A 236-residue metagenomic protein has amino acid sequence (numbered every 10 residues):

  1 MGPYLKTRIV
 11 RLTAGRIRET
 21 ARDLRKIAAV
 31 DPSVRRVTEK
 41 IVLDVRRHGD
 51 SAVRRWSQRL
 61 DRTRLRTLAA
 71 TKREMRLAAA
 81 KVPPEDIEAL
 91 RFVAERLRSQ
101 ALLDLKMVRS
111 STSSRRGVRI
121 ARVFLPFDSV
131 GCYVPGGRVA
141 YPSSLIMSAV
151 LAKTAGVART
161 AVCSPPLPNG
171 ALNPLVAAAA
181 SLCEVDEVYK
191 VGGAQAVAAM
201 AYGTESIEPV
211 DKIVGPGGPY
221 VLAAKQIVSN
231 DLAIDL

Functional and structural regions predicted by a protein language model:
G2-L125: N-terminal Rossmann-like NAD(P)+-binding subdomain of aldehyde/semialdehyde dehydrogenases
I27, V42, V134-V139, A161-L167 (+2 more regions): Flexible, glycine/proline-enriched loop segments at strand-loop-helix junctions that form or flank small-ligand binding
A29, S33-R36, K40, H48-S51 (+11 more regions): Conserved active-site and cofactor/substrate-binding residues in soluble primary-metabolism enzymes
L60, L167-P168, Q195: Positions that flank functional sites
E95-R98, L102, I146, V150 (+3 more regions): A broadly conserved amphipathic alpha-helix scaffold signal in soluble, globular proteins
K106-V108, L125-S129, P142, A155-T160 (+4 more regions): Short coil/turn connectors at secondary-structure junctions
T112-A178: Conserved small-residue-rich beta-alpha loop and adjacent elements that most often cradle the phosphate/pyrophosphate
L182-L236: Conserved NAD(P)+-binding/catalytic subdomain of aldehyde/semialdehyde dehydrogenases
